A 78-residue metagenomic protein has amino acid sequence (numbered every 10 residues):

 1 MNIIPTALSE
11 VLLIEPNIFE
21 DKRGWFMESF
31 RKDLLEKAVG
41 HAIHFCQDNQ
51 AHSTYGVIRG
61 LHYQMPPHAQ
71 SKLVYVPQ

Functional and structural regions predicted by a protein language model:
M1-Q78: Non-catalytic, conserved peripheral segments adjacent to functional cores
